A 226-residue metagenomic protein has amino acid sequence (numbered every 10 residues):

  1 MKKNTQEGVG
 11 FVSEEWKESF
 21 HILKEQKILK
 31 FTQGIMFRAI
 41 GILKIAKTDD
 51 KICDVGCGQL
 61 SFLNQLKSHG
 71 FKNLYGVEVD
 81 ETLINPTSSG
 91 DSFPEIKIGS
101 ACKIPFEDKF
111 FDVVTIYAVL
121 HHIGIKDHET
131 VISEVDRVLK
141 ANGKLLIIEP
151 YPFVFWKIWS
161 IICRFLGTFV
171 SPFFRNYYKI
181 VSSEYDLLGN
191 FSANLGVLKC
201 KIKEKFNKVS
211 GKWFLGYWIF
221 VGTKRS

Functional and structural regions predicted by a protein language model:
M1-I22: N-terminal, positively charged/glycine-rich alpha-helical extensions of SAM-dependent methyltransferases
W16-G34: Class I SAM-dependent methyltransferase Rossmann-like catalytic core, especially the SAM/SAH-binding loop
T32-T48: Conserved alpha-helix/loop element of class I SAM-dependent methyltransferases that forms part of the SAM/SAH-binding
C53, Q59-K103: Class I SAM-dependent methyltransferase SAM/SAH-binding core
T115: A conserved beta-strand element that flanks and buttresses the S-adenosyl-L-methionine
E129-A141: A short glycine-rich, Lys/Arg-flanked "PGG" loop and its adjoining helix->strand segment in the class I
I148-K203, G211: C-terminal alpha-helical "lid/dimerization" subdomain adjacent to the S-adenosyl-L-methionine
N207-S226: Core SAM-dependent methyltransferase catalytic element
